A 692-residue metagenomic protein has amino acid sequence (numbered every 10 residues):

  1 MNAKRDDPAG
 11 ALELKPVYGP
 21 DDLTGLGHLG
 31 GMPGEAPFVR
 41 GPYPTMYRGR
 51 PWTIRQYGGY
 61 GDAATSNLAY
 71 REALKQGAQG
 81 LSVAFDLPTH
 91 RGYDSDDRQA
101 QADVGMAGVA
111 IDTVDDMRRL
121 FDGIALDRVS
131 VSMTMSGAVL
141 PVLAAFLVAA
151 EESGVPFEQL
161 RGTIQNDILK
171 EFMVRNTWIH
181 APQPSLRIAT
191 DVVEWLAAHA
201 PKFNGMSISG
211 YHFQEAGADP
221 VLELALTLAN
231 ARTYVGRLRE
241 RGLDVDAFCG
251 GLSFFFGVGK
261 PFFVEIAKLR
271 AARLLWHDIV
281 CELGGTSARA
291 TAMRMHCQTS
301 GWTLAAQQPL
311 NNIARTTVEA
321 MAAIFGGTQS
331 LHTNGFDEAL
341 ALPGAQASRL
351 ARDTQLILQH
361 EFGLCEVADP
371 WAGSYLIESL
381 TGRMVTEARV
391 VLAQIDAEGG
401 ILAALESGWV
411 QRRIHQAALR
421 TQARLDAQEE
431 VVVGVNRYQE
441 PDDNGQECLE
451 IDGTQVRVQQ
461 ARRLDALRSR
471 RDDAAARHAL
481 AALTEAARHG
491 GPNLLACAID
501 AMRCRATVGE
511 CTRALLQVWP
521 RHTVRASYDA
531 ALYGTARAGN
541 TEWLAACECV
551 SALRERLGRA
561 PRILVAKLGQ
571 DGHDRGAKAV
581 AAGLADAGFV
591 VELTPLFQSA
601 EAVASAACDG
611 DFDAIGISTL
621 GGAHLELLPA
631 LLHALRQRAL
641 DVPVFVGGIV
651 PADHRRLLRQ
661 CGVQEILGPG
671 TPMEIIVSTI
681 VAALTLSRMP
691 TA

Functional and structural regions predicted by a protein language model:
M1-G259, V264, L283-T286, T291-H296 (+9 more regions): Catalytic alpha/beta active-site cores
K4-G25, M32-F38, L87, A345 (+4 more regions): Flexible, glycine-rich loop/tail regions that form catalytic "lids" or insertion modules at the edges of active sites
Y47-I54, S95-V104, L126, K170-N176 (+8 more regions): Gly-rich Lys/Arg/Thr-decorated short loops/hinges at beta-loop-alpha junctions or inter-strand turns that position
W52-T65, A107-G108, T177-A181, L304-L310 (+3 more regions): Active-site mouth loops of central-metabolism enzymes
Y60, A69-Q76, V114-I124, A145-A149 (+20 more regions): Generic, well-ordered alpha-helical scaffold segments in large soluble proteins
A102-M106, K170-H180, F213-G217, F256-P261 (+7 more regions): Short beta-alpha connecting loops at secondary-structure transitions that line or flank enzyme active sites
F248, T286-Q298, Q307-A339, P343-L364 (+5 more regions): Flexible glycine/proline-rich, aromatic-decorated loop/lid segments
A577-L686: Cofactor-cradling patches in redox/metallo enzymes
